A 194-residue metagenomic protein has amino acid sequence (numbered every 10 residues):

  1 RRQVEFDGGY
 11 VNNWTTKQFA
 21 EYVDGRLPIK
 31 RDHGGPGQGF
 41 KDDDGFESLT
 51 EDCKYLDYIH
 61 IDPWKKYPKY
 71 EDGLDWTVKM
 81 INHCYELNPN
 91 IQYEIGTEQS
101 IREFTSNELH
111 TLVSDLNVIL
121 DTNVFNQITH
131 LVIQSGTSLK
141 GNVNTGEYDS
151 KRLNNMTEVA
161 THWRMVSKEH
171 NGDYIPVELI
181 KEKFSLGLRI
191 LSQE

Functional and structural regions predicted by a protein language model:
R1, T15, G25-G35, D57-I61 (+4 more regions): Hydrophobic faces of well-ordered beta-strands that scaffold small-molecule active sites in alpha/beta enzyme cores
R2-L87: Active-site beta->alpha loop and helix N-cap motifs at the rims of alpha/beta catalytic domains
T50, Y55, D72-N88, Q99-E194: Active-site capping/gating regions of soluble enzymes
W64-Y67, E98-R102: Short acidic/polar capping segments at secondary-structure boundaries
